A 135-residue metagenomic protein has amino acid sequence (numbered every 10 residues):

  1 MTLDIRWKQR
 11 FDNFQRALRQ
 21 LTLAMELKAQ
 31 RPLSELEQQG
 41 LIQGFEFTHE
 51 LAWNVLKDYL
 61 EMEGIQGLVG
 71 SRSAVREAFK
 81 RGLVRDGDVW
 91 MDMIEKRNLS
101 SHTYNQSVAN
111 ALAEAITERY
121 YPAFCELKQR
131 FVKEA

Functional and structural regions predicted by a protein language model:
M1-A135: Solvent-exposed interaction patches of small proteins and small membrane subunits
